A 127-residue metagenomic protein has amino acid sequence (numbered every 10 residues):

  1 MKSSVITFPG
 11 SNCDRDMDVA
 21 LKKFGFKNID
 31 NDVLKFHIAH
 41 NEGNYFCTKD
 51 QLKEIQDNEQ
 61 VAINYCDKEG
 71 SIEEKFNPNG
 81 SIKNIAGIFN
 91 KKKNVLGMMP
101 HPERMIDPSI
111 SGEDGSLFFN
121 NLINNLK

Functional and structural regions predicted by a protein language model:
M1-I29, K49-Q56, I72, F76-I82 (+1 more regions): N-terminal beta1-alpha1 cap of cysteine-dependent amidohydrolase-like domains
T7, H37, M99: Short beta-strand segments
S11, E42-N44, I88, M98 (+1 more regions): Gly/Ser/Thr-rich helix-start
D30-K91: Catalytic beta-strand/loop cores that center a nucleophilic Ser/Cys/Thr and support acyl-enzyme chemistry
H40, I85-S109: A glycine-centered loop/beta-turn motif at secondary-structure junctions
N41, C66-K68, P102-M105, N125: Generic structural motif
